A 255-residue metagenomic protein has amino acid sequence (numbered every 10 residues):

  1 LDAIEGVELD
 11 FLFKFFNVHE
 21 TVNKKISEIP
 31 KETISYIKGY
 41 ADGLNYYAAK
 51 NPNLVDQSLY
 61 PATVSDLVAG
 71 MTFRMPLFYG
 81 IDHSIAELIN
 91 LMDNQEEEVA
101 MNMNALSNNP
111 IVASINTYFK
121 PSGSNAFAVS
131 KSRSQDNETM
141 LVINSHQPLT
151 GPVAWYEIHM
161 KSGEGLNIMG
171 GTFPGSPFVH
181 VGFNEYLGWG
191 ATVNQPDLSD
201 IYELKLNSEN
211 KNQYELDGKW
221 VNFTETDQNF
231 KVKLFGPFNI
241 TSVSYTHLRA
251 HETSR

Functional and structural regions predicted by a protein language model:
L1-G151, G163-G165, M169-T172, F178 (+1 more regions): Substrate-recognition/specificity elements adjacent to catalytic centers across diverse enzyme folds
N137-E138, L149-V153, I158-H159, N167-G170 (+3 more regions): Short helix/loop capping segments that flank catalytic or ligand/cofactor-binding pockets
P174-L234: Compact, glycine/acidic-enriched structural inserts
L234-I240, E252: Short charge-dense sequence patches
S242-S244: Acidic, proline/serine/threonine- and glycine-rich low-complexity intrinsically disordered segments
T246-T253: Conserved small/polar residues in nucleotide/adenosyl-binding loops
